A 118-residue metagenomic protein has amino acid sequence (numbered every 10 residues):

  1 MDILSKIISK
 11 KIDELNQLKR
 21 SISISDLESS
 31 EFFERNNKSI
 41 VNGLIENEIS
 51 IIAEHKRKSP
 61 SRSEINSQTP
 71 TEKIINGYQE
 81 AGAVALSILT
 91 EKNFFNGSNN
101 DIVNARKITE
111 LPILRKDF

Functional and structural regions predicted by a protein language model:
M1-K56, S61: N-terminal amphipathic alpha-helix/helix-capping segment at the start of soluble metabolic enzymes
S5, I75-N76, V103: Alpha-helical segments flanking ligand/cofactor-binding loops in enzyme cores
Q17, I65-L86, I108: Alpha/beta enzyme core
S25-R35, S59-N66, V84-A105: Glycine-rich, proline-tolerant flexible connector loops at the mouths of alpha/beta enzymes
R35-N47, I52, N96-F118: Alpha-helix-loop-beta-strand connector modules within alpha/beta enzyme cores
I45, I49, P60, P70 (+3 more regions): Generic short alpha-helical segment signal, independent of protein family or function, capturing local helix propensity
H55-P70, P112-F118: Active-site mouth loops of central-metabolism enzymes
